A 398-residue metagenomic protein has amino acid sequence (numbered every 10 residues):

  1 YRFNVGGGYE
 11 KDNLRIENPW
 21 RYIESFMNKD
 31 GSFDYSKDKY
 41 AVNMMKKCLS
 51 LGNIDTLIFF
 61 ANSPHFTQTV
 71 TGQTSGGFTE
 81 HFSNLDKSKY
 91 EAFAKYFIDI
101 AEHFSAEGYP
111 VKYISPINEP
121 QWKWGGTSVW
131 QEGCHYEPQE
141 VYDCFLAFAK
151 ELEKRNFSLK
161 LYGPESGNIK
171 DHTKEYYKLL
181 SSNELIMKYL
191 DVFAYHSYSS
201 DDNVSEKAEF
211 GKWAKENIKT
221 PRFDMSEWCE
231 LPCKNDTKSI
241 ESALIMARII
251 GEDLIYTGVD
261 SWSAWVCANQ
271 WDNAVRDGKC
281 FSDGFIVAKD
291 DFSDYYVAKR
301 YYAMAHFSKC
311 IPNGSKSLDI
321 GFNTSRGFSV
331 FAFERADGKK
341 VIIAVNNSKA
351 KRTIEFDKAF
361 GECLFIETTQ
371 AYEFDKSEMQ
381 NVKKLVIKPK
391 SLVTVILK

Functional and structural regions predicted by a protein language model:
Y1-K112, P116, E132-E137, Y142 (+2 more regions): N-terminal catalytic cores of secreted or lumenal carbohydrate-active enzymes
Y1-V5, T56-F60, K112-P116, K160-G163 (+4 more regions): Structural recognition of the beta-strand scaffold that forms the well-ordered cores of secreted hydrolase catalytic
E10-N13, H65-F78, P120-T127, D171-T173 (+2 more regions): Short acidic/His/Gly/Ser-rich catalytic and metal-binding motifs that mark active-site loops of diverse hydrolases
A92-D99, H103-P110, P120-L231: Active-site neighborhood of glycoside hydrolase catalytic domains
R222-A305, D319-N323: Aromatic/acidic polysaccharide-binding cleft in carbohydrate-active enzymes
N323-F360, K390: Carbohydrate-binding surface patches
K358-E373: Solvent-exposed beta-hairpin/edge-strand motifs
S377-K398: C-terminal beta-strand-rich structural cap/linker in extracellular carbohydrate-active enzymes
